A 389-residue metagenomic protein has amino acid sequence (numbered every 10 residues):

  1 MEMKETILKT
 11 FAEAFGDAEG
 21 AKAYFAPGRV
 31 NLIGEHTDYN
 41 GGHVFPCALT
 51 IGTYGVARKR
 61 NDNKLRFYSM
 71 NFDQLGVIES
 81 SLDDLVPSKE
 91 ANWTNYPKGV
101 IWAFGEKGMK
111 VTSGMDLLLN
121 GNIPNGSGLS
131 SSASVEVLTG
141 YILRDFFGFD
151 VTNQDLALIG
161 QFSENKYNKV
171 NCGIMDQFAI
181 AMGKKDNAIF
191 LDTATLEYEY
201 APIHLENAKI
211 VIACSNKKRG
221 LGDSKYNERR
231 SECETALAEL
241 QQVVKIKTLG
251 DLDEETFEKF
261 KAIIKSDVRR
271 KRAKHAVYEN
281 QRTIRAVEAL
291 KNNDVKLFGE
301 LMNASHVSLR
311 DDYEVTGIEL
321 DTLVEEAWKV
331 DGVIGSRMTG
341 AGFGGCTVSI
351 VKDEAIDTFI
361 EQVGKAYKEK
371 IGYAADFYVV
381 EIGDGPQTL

Functional and structural regions predicted by a protein language model:
M1-R29, Y54-E90, N187-G335, I350-L389: C-terminal nucleotide
M1-Y24, V30-G34, N40-H43, Q74 (+5 more regions): Gly/Ser-rich oxyanion-binding loop with an adjacent helix/lid that shapes the negatively charged ligand pocket
G34-H36, A48-L49: N-terminal cofactor/phosphate-binding cores enriched in small/glycine residues, especially glycine-rich loops such as
G41-A48, R229-R230: Short Gly/aromatic-enriched secondary-structure transition segments
P46-A48, V56-K59, G108-M109: Short, charge-rich binding segments
A133-S134, C346-I350: FabD-like malonyl-/acyl-CoA
F343: Glycine-rich phosphate-binding loop
